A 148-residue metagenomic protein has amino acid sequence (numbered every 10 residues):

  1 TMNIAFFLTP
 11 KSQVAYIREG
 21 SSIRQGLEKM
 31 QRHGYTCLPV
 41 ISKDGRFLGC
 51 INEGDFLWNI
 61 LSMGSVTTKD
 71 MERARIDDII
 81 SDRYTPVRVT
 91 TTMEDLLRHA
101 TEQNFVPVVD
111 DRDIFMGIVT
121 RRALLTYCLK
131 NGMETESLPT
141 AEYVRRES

Functional and structural regions predicted by a protein language model:
T1-V14, M71-R83, E142-Y143: Bateman (tandem CBS) regulatory domains
Y16-G34, I41, T85-Q103, V109-D111 (+1 more regions): The conserved cystathionine-beta-synthase
S21, I51, A74, T91 (+1 more regions): Short beta-to-alpha loop/turn elements within the nucleotide-binding domains of ABC transporters
M30-H33, L38-D55, A100, V108-A123: A glycine-centered beta-loop-beta connector
D55-M71, L124-L138: A short, polar/charged loop-to-alpha-helix boundary motif
V109-S148: Cytosolic regulatory modules rich in charged/polar residues
